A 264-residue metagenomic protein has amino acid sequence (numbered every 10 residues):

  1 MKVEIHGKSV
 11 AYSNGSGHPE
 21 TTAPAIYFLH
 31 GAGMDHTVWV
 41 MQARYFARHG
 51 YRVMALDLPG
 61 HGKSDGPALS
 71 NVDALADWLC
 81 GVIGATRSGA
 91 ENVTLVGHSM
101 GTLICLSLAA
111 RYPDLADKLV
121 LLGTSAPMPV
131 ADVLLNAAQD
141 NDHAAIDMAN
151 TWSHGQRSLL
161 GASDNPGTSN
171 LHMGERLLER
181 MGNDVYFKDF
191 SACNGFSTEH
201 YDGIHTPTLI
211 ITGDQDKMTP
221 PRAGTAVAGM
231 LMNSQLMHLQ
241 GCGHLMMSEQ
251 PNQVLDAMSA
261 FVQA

Functional and structural regions predicted by a protein language model:
M1-I26, R48-R52, I83-G84, R180 (+3 more regions): Alpha/beta-hydrolase fold catalytic core
K8-S16, V40-R48, R52-M100, D256: Active-site loop/oxyanion-hole signature of alpha/beta-hydrolase fold enzymes
G31-M34, S99: Active-site glycine-rich loops that stabilize anionic/oxyanionic intermediates across multiple enzyme folds
L103-M148: Flexible "cap/lid" loop of the alpha/beta hydrolase fold
N136-G203: Conserved alpha/beta-hydrolase catalytic His-Asp/Glu region
I204, I210-T212, D216: Short beta-strand/loop motif that positions the catalytic acidic residue of the alpha/beta-hydrolase fold
K217-A223: Conserved alpha/beta-hydrolase "acid-adjacent" motif
S234-A264: Catalytic active-site module of serine/aspartate enzymes centered on a nucleophile-bearing elbow/loop
